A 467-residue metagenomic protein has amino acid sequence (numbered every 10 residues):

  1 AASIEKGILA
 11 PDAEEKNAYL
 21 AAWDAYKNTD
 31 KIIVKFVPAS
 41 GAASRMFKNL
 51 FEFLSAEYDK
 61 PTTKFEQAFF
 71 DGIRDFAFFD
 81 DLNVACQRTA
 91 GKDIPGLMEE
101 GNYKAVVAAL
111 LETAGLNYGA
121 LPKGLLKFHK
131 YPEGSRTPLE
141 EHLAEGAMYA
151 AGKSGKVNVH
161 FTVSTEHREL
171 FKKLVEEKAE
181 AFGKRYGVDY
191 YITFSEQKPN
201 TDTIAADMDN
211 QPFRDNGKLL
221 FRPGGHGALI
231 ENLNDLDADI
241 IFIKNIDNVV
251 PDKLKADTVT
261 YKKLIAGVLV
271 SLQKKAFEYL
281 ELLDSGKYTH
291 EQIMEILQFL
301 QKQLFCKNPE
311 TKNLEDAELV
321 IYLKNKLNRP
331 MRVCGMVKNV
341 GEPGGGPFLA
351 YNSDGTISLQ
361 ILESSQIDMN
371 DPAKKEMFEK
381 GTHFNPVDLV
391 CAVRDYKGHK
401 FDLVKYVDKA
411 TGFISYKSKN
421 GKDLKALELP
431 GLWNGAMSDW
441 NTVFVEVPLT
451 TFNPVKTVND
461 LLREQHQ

Functional and structural regions predicted by a protein language model:
A1, A147-K153, F378-K380, N434-G435: Short, flexible, solvent-exposed loop/turn segments with mixed acidic/basic and small polar residues
S3-V340, L349-I361, S365-Q366, V455: Domain-scale recognition of functional cores that engage charged ligands
I94-E100, Y118, D247, K262-Q301 (+1 more regions): Conserved catalytic alpha/beta cores of large enzymes that bind or transform nucleotide phosphates and polynucleotides
L143-A147, D371-K375, L429: Short amphipathic beta-strand starts and helix->beta connectors
K156, P330, P343, F384-P386 (+1 more regions): A general secondary-structure signal for short beta-strands and their flanking turns/coil in non-transmembrane regions
I241, Y351-P386, D395, T411-Y416: C-terminal, active-site-flanking charged/polar segments
